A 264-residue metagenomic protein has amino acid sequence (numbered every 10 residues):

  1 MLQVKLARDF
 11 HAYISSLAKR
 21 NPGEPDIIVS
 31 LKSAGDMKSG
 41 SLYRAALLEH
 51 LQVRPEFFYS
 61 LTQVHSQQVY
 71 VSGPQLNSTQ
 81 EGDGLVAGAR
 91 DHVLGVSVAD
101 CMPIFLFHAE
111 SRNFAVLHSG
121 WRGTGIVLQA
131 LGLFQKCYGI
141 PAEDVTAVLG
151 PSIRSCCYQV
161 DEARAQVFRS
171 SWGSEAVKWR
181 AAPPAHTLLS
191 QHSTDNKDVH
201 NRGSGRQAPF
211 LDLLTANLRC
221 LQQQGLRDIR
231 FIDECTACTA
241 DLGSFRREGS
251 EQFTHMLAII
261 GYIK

Functional and structural regions predicted by a protein language model:
M1-K264: Active-site microenvironment for binding and transforming phosphate-containing groups
